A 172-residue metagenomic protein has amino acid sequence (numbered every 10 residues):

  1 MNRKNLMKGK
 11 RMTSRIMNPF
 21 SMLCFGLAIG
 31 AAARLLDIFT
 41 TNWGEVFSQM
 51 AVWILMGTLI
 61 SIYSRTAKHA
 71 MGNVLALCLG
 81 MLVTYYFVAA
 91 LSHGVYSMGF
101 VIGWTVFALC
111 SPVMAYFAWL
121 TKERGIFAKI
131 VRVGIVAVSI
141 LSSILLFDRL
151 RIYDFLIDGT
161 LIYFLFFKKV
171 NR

Functional and structural regions predicted by a protein language model:
M1-V74: N-terminal topogenic module of multi-pass integral membrane proteins
N2-K8, M12-R15, P19, L23 (+1 more regions): Short helix-perturbing small/polar motifs within transmembrane alpha-helices
G26-R34, C78-V88, I135-L146: Aromatic-anchored segments of alpha-helical transmembrane domains
I38-T40, H93-M98, I144-I152: Membrane-interface helix caps and helix-loop-helix hairpins in membrane proteins
W53-I62, F107-W119, D158-L165: Hydrophobic cores of alpha-helical transmembrane segments in multi-pass inner/ER membrane proteins, independent
M71-V83, K129-S139, D158-T160: Central hydrophobic cores of alpha-helical transmembrane segments in multi-pass integral membrane proteins
F100, W104, D148-T160: Loop-to-transmembrane alpha-helix initiation sites
L120-A128, I140-D154, F167-N171: Membrane-helix boundary connector in multi-pass membrane proteins
